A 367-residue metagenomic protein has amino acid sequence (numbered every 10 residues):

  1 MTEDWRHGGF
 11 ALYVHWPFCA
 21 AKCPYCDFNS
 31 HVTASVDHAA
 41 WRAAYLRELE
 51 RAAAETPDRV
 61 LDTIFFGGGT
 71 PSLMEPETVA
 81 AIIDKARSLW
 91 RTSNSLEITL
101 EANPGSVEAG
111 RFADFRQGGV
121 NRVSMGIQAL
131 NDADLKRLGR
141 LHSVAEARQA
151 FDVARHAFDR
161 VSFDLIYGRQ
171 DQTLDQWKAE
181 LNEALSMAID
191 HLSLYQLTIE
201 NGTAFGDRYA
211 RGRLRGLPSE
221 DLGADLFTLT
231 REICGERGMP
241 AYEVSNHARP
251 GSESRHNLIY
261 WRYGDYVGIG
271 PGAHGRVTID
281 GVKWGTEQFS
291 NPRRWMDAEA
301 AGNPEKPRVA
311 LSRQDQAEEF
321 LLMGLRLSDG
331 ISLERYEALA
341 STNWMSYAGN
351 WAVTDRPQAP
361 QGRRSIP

Functional and structural regions predicted by a protein language model:
T2-A11, S30-E55, R59-M345: C-terminal scaffold of the Radical SAM
V14: Conserved N-terminal Rossmann-fold NAD(P)-binding element of oxidoreductases
P17-S30: Local cysteine-cluster metal-coordination motifs and their immediate loop/turn environment, predominantly Fe-S cluster
A352-D355, A359: Acidic, Ala/Val/Gly-enriched low-complexity intrinsically disordered segments
R364-P367: Accessory beta->alpha helical hairpin/"wing" motif in late/C-terminal subdomains of nucleic-acid enzymes
